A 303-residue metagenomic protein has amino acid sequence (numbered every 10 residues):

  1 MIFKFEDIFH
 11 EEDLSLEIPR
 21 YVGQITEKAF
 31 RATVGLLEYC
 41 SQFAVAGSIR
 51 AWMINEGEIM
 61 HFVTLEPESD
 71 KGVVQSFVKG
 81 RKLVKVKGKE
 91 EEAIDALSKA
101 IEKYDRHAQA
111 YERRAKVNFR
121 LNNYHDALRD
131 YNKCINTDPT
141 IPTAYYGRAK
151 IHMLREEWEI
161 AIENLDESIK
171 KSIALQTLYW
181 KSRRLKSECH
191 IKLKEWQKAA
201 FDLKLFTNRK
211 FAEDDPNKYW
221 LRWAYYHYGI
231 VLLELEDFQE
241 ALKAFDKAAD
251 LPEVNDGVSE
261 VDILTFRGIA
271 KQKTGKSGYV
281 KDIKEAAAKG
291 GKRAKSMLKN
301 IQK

Functional and structural regions predicted by a protein language model:
M1-V78, E92: Long, contiguous interaction/recruitment modules in multidomain scaffold/adaptor proteins
L65-N123, H152: Alpha-helical segment of the N-proximal tetratricopeptide repeat
V73, A108-Q109, P142-T143, Q176-W180 (+5 more regions): Helix-start (N-cap) detector for alpha-helical repeat units in TPR-like alpha-solenoids, especially tetratricopeptide
A93, A127, A161, A199 (+2 more regions): Single-residue signature of alpha-solenoid repeat helices
K99-A100, K133-C134, E167-S168, S172 (+3 more regions): Canonical positions in the second alpha-helix
K103, T137, K171-L175, R209 (+4 more regions): Structural marker of alpha-solenoid helical repeat scaffolds
